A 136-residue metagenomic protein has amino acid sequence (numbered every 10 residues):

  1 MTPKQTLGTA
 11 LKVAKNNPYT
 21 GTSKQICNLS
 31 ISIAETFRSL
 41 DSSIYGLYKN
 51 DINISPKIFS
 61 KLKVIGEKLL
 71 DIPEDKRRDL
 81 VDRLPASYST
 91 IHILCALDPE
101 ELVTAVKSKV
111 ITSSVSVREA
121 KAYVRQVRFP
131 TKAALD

Functional and structural regions predicted by a protein language model:
M1-I54, L94, V106-S108: N-terminal acidic-hydrophobic amphipathic loop/helix motif that frequently occurs adjacent to catalytic
M1-V13, I65, L69-D79: A short, basic-hydrophobic beta/loop patch
N17-T22, K61-L62, R77-R78: Short, mixed-charge, low-aromatic patches
I54-E67: Major-groove recognition helix of helix-turn-helix-like DNA-binding domains
K68-D136: Amphipathic alpha-helical oligomerization/scaffolding segments
